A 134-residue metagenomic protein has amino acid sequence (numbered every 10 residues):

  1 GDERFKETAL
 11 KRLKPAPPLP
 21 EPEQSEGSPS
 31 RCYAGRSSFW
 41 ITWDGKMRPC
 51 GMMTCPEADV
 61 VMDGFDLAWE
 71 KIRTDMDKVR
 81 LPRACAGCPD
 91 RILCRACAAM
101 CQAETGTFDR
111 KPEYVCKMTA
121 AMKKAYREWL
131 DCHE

Functional and structural regions predicted by a protein language model:
G1-E26, K46-A96: C-terminal accessory region of radical SAM enzymes
C32-R36: Short, small/polar residue-rich loop motifs at catalytic or cofactor-binding pockets
I41-T42: Short, acidic, Ser/Thr-enriched surface-loop or helix-capping motifs
V60-V61, C97, E104, C132: Sparse recognition of residues in long alpha-helices and their boundaries
V79-A125: Cysteine-cluster motifs in flexible loop/terminal segments that predominantly coordinate metals
A125-E134: Iron-sulfur (Fe-S) cluster-binding modules
